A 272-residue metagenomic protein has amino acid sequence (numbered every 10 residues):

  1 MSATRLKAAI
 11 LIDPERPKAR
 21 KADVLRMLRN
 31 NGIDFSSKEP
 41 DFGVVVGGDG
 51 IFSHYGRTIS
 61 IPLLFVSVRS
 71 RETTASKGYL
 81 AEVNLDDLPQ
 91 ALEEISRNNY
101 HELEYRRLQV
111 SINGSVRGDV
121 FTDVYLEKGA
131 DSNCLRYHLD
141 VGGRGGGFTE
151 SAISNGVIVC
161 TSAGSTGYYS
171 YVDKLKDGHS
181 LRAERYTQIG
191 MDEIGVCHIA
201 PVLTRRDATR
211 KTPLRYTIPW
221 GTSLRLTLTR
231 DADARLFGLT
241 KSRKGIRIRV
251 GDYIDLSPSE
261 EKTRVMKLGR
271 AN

Functional and structural regions predicted by a protein language model:
A3-P40, R71-V157, T166-N272: Catalytic phosphate-donor-binding core of small-molecule kinases
K38-H54: Short, well-ordered secondary-structure micro-motifs within conserved domains or adaptor modules
G43, L63, V157-I158: Short, well-ordered beta-strand core segments
G48-I51, R69-R71, S162-T166: Short glycine-rich anion-binding loops that position phosphate/pyrophosphate groups of nucleotides and phosphorylated
Y55-S70: A short, gly/pro- and small-residue-rich
